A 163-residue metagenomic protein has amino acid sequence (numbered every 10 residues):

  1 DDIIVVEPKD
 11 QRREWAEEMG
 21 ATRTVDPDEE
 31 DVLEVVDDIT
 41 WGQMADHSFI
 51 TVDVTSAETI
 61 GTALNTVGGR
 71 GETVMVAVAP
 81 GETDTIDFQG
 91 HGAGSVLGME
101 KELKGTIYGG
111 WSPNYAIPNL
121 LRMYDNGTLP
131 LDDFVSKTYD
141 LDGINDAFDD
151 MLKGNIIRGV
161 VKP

Functional and structural regions predicted by a protein language model:
D1-T62: Adenosine-nucleotide cofactor-binding segment
P8, E30, G61-N65, G69 (+1 more regions): C-terminal hydrophobic helical "lid"/dimerization subdomain of Rossmann-like NAD(P)H-dependent oxidoreductases
H47, E72-V74: Conserved catalytic-site loops of classical short-chain dehydrogenases/reductases
V52-D53, V76-P80, I107-Y108: Short strand-turn motif at the edge of the Rossmann-like AdoMet-binding core
T55-A57, G81-T83, W111: Short glycine-rich, flexible loops that bind phosphorylated cofactors or substrates
G71-E72, K101: Glycine-centered, small-residue-biased loops immediately flanking beta-strands in adenine/cofactor-binding cores
V78-E100, N119-L120: Rossmann-fold NAD(P)-binding glycine/threonine-rich loop
